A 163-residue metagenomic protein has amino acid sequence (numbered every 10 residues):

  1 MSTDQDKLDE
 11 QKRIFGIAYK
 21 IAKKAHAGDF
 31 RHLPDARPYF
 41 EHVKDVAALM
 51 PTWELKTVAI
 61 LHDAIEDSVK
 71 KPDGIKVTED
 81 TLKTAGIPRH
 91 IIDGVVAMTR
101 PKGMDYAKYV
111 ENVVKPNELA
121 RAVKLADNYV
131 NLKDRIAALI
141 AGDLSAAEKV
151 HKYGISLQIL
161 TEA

Functional and structural regions predicted by a protein language model:
M1-A163: Active-site helical microenvironments for divalent-metal-assisted chemistry
